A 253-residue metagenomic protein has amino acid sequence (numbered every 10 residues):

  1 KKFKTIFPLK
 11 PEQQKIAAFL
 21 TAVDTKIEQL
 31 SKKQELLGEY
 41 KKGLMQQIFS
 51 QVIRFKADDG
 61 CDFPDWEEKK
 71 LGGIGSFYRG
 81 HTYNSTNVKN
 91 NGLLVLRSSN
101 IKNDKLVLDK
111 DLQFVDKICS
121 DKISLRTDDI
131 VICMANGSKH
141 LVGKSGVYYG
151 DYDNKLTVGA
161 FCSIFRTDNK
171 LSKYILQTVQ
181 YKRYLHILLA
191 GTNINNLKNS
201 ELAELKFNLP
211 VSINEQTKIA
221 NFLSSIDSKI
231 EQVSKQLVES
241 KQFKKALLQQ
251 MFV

Functional and structural regions predicted by a protein language model:
K1, R97-S98, K117-V179: A short beta-sheet element
K1-P11, D153-F161, A190-N214: A short glycine-rich beta-alpha junction/loop motif
F7-D65, L209-V253: Amphipathic alpha-helical coiled-coil/heptad-repeat segments
K10, A57-G80, E204: Non-catalytic DNA-recognition/assembly elements of restriction-modification systems
G72-S85, S99-I130, Y152-D153: Sequence-specific dsDNA recognition surfaces
N84-N91, L188: Short coil/turn segments at secondary-structure boundaries
